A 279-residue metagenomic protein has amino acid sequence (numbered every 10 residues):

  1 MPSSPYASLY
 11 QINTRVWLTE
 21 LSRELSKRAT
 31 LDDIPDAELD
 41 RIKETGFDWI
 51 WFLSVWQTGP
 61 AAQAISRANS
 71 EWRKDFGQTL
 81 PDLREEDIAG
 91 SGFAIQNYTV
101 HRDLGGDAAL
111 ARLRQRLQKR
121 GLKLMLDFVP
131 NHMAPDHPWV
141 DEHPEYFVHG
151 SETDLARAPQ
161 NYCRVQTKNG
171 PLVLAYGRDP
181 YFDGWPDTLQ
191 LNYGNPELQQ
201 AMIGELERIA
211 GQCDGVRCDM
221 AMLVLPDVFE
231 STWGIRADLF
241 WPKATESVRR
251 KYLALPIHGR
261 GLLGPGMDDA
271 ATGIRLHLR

Functional and structural regions predicted by a protein language model:
M1-R279: Active-site and adjacent substrate-binding regions of carbohydrate-active enzymes
